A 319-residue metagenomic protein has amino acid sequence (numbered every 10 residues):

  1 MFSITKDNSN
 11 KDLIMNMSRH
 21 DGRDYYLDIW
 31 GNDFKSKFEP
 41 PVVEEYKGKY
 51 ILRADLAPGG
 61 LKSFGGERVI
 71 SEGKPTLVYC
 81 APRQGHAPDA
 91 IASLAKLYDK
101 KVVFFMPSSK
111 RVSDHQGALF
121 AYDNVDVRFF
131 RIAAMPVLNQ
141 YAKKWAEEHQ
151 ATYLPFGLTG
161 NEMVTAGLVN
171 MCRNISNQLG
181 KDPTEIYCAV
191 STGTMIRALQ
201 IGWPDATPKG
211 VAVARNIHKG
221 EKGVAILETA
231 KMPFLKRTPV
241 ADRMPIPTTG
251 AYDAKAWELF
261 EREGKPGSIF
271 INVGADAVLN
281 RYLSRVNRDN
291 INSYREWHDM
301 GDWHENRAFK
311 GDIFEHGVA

Functional and structural regions predicted by a protein language model:
T5, N10-T76: Positively charged, low-complexity intrinsically disordered leader regions
S71-G73, D89-K101, Q200-D205, L259-G264: Alpha-helix C-terminal capping segments
K74-L94, Y98-P107, T184-T192: A short, small-residue-rich loop immediately preceding and capping a beta-strand
A81-D89, S109-R111, N161, C188-A198 (+2 more regions): Gly/Ser/Thr-rich loops at beta-strand to alpha-helix junctions that form or flank small-molecule/cofactor-binding
V102-S109, K209-R215: Short internal beta-strands
S108-L179, E221-R237, A241-P247: Small/polar-residue-rich loop-to-helix segments that shape phosphate-bearing ligand pockets
D205-G264, R285-A319: Active-site/ligand-binding loops adjacent to catalytic centers
